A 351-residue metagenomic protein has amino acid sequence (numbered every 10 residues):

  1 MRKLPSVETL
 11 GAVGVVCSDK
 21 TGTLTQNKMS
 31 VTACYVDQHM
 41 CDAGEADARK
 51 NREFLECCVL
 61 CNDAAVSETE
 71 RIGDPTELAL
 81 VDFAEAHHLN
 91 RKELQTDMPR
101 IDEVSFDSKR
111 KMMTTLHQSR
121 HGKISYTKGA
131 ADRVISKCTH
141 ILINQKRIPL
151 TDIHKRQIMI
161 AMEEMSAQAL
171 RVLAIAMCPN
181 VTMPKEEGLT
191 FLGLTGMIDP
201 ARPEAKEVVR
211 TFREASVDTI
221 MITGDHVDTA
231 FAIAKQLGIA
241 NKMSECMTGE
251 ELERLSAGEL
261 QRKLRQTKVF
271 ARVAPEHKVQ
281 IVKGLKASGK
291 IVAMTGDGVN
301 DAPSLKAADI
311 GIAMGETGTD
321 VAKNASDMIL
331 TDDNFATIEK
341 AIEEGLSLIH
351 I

Functional and structural regions predicted by a protein language model:
M1-I349: Conserved cytosolic headpiece of P-type ATPases
